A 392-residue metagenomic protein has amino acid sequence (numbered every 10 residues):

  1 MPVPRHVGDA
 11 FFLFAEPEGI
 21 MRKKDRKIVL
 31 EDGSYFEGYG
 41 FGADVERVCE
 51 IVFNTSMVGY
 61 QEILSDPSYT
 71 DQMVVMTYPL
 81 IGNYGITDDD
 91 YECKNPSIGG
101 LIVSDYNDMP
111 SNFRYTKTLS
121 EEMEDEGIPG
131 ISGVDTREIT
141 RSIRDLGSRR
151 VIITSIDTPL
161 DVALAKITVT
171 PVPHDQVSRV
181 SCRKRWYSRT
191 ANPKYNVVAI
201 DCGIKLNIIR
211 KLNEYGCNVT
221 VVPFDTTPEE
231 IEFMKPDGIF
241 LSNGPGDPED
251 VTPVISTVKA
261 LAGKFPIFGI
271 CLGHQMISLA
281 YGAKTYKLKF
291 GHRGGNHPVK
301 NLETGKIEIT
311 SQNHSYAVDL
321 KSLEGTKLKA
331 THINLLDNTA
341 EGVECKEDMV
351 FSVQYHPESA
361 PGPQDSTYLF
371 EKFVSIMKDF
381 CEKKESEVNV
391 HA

Functional and structural regions predicted by a protein language model:
V7-A10, A15: Short hydrophobic alpha-helical segments enriched in small aliphatic residues
I20-E229, F233-M234, P248-D250, A360-G362 (+1 more regions): RNA-binding accessory domains that recognize and position tRNA/RNA substrates
P129, N196, P266-F268, K284 (+1 more regions): Proline-centered loop/turn at the N-terminus of a beta-strand
A191-V197, T304-I307, C345-V350: Beta-strand-turn-beta hairpins that frame and shape the catalytic cleft of phosphate-ester-processing enzymes
K194-V198, N218, P266, I309 (+1 more regions): Residues that mark the start of a beta-strand
F233, D237-L320, G362-C381: Cysteine-nucleophile active-site neighborhood
K306-D348, V390-A392: Catalytic beta-strand/loop cores that center a nucleophilic Ser/Cys/Thr and support acyl-enzyme chemistry
